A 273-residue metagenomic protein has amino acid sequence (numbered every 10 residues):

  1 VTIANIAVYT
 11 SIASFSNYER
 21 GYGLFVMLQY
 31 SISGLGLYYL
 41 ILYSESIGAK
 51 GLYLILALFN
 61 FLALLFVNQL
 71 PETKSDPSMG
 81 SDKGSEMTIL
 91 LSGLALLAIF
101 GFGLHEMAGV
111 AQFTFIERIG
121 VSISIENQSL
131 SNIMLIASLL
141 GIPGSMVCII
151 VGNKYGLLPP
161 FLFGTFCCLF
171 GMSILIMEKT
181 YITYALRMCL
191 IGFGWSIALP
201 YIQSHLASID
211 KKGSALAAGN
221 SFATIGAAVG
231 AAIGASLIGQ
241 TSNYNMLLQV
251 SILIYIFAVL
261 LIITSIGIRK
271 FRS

Functional and structural regions predicted by a protein language model:
I3-S16, S196-D210: Intracellular juxtamembrane helix-capping segments at the cytosolic ends of symmetry-related transmembrane helices
Y18-L40, A217-A231: Glycine-rich segments within core transmembrane alpha-helices of 12-TM secondary carriers
I41, L52, L56-M79, L261-I266: C-terminal membrane-cytosol helix-exit motif in multi-pass small-molecule transporters
L42-F59, A235-F257: A membrane-interface helix-boundary motif in multi-pass transporters
G93-L135, L139-I142: Extracytoplasmic gate region of multi-pass secondary transporters
G144-L157, I238-G239: Helix-to-loop junctions at the C-terminal end of transmembrane segments in multipass secondary transporters
Y155-I202: C-terminal transmembrane helical hairpin of 12-TM major facilitator-type secondary transporters
S208-Y244, S251: A late C-terminal transmembrane helix in Major Facilitator Superfamily
